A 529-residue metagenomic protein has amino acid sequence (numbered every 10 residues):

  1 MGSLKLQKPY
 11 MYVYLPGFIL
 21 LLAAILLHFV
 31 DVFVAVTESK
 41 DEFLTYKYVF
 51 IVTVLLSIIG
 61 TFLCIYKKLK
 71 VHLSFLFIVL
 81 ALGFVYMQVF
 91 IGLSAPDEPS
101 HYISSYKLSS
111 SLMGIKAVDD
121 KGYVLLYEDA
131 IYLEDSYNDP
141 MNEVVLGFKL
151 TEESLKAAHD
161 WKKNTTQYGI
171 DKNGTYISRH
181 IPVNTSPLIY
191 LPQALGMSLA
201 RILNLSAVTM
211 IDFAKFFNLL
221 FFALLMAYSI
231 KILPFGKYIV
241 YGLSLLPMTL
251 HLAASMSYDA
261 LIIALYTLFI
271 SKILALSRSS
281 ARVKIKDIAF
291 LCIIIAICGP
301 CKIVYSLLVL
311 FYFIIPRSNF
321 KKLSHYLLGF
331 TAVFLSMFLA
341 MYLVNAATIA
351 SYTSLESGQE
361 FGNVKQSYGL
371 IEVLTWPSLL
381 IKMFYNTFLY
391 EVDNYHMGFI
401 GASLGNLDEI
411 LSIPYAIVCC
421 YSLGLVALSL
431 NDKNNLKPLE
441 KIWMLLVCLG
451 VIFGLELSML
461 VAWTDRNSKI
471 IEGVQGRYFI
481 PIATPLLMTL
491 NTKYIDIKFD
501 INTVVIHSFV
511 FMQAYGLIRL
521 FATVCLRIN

Functional and structural regions predicted by a protein language model:
M1-L21, A35-V36, E42-F84, Y326-T331 (+3 more regions): Start-transfer (signal-anchor) and selected internal transmembrane alpha helices of multi-pass inner/ER membrane
V13, G17, K70, L205-V208 (+1 more regions): Transmembrane-helix signature of polytopic, membrane-embedded enzymes that assemble or transfer cell-envelope glycans
F29-Y48, I349-L355, I501-N529: Transmembrane helical bundles and short interhelical boundary loops of multi-pass, membrane-embedded
L112-D212: Interfacial juxtamembrane loops and adjacent helix segments that form the catalytic/substrate-binding surfaces
K272-R282, S306-L335: Perimembrane helix-loop-helix junctions
D287-I303, L308-I314: Membrane-interface alpha helices of multi-pass inner-membrane proteins
F320-H325, V426-L449: Membrane-interface helix-loop-helix junctions at transmembrane boundaries of multi-pass membrane enzymes, predominantly
Y342-L430: Membrane-lumen/periplasm interface segments of multi-pass, membrane-embedded glycan/lipid transferases
